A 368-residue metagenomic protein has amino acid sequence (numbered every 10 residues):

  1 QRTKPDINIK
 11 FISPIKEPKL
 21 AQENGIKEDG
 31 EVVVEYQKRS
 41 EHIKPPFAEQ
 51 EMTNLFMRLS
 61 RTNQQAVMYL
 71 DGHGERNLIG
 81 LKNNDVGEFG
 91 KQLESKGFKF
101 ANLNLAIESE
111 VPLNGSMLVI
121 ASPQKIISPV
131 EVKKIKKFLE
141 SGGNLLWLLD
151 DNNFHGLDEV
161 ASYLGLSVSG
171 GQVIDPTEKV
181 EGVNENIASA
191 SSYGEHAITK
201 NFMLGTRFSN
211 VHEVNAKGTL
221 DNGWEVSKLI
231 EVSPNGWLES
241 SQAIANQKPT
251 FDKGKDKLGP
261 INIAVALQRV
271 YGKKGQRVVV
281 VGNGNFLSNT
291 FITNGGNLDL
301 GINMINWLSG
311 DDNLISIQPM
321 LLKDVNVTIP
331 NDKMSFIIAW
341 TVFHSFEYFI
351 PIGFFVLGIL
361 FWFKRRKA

Functional and structural regions predicted by a protein language model:
Q1-K125, P129-V132, D150: Juxtamembrane extramembrane loops of integral membrane proteins
I9, F56, A161, L229 (+1 more regions): A residue-level signal for conserved active-site and pocket-lining positions in enzyme catalytic cores
V34-P46, H196-V211, F346-E347: Extended, charge-rich low-complexity interaction segments
Q65, K99, N313-I317, F354 (+1 more regions): Intrinsically disordered or highly flexible coil/loop and linker segments, enriched in small and charged/polar residues
H73-E75, G284, L322-K323: Structural beta->alpha junctions
L78-N313: Acidic, S/T/G-rich, low-cysteine, solvent-exposed domains in lumenal/extracellular/periplasmic regions of secretory
I302-S335: Juxtamembrane amphipathic/hinge helix adjacent to a transmembrane helix
N326-A368: C-terminal signal-anchor/stop-transfer transmembrane helix together with its immediate cytosolic, Lys/Arg-enriched
